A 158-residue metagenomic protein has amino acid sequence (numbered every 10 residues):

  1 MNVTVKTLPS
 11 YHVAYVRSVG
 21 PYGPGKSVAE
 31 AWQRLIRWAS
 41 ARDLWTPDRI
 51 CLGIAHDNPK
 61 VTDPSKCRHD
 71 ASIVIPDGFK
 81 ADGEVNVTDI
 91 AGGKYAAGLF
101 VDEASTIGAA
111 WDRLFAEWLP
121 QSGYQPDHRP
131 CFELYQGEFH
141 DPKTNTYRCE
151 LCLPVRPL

Functional and structural regions predicted by a protein language model:
M1-L158: A solvent-exposed interaction/effector surface
